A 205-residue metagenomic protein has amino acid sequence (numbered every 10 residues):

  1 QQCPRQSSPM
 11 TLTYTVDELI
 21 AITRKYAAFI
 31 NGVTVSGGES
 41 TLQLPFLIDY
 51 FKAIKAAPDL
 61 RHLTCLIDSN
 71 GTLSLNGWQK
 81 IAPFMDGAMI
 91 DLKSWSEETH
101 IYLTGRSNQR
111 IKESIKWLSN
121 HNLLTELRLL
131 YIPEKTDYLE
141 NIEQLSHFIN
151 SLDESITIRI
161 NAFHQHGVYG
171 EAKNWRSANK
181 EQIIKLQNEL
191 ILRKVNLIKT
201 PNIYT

Functional and structural regions predicted by a protein language model:
Q1-F84: Conserved Radical SAM active-site core
S8-T15, V35-P45, T99-I115, P133-Q144 (+2 more regions): Conserved non-cysteine loop/helix-boundary elements of the Radical SAM core domain that shape
N31-V33, C65-I67, A88-I90, T125-L127 (+2 more regions): Hydrophobic faces of well-ordered beta-strands that scaffold small-molecule active sites in alpha/beta enzyme cores
S40-L42, G71-W78, A88-T104, L130-K135 (+1 more regions): Conserved radical SAM core fold
I48-L60, S119, N150, Q187 (+1 more regions): Surface-exposed amphipathic alpha-helices with a cationic face
A82-A88, N122: Glycine-enriched alpha-helix->loop->beta-strand junction motifs that scaffold or abut catalytic
P133-T205: Auxiliary Fe-S-binding modules of radical SAM enzymes
